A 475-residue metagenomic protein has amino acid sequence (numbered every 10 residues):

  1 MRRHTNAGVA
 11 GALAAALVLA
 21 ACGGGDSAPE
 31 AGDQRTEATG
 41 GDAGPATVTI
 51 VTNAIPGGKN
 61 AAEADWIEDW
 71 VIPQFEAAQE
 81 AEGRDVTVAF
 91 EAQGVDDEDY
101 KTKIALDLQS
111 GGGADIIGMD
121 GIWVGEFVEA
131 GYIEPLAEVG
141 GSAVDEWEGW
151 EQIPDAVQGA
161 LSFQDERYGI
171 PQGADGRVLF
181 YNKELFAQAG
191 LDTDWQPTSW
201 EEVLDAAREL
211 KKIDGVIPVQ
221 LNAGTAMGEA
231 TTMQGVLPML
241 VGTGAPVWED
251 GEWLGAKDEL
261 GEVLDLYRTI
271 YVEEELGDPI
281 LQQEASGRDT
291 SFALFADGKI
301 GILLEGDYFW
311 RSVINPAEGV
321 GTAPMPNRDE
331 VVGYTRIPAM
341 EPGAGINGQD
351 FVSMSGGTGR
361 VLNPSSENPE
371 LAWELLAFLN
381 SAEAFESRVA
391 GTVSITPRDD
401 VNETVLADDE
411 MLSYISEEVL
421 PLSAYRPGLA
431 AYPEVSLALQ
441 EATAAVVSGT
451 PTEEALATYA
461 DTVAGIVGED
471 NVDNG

Functional and structural regions predicted by a protein language model:
H4, G8-A10, C22-E126, V144-W147 (+4 more regions): Conserved N-terminal structural module of periplasmic/extracytoplasmic solute-binding proteins
G44-T49, A189, E273-G277, E318-G391: Extracytoplasmic/periplasmic substrate-recognition and gating elements
G121-G176, T232, V331-G333: Hinge/lid segment of periplasmic solute-binding proteins
E134-Q152, Q196, V219-A226, G242-V263 (+3 more regions): Short, solvent-exposed loop/beta-turn-alpha elements that line the ligand-binding surface or hinge of extracytoplasmic
S162-Q172, R177, E201-L254, E259 (+1 more regions): Extracytoplasmic/periplasmic solute-binding protein
L204-E209, D250-E284, G333, I337-M340: Glycine-centered hinge/linker elements that transmit conformational signals in sensory and ligand-binding systems
G391-P397, M411-I466: C-terminal capping/gating helix-and-loop segments adjacent to ligand/active sites or protein-protein/ligand interfaces
